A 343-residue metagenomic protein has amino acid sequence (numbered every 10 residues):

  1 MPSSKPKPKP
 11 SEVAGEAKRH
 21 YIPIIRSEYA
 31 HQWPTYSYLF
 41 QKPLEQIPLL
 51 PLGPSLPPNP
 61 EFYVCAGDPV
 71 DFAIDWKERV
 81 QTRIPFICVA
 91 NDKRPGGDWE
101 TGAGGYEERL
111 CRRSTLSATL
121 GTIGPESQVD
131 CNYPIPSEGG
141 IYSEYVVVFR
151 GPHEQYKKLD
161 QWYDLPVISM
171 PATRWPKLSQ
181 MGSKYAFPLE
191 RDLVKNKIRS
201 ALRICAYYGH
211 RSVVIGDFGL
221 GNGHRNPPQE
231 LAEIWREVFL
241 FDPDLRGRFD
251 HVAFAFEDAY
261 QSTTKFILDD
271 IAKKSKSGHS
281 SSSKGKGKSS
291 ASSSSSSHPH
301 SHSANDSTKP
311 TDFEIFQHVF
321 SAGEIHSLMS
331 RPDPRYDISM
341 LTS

Functional and structural regions predicted by a protein language model:
M1-V213, D217-S343: Macrodomain-like recognition of ADP-ribose-binding/processing modules
